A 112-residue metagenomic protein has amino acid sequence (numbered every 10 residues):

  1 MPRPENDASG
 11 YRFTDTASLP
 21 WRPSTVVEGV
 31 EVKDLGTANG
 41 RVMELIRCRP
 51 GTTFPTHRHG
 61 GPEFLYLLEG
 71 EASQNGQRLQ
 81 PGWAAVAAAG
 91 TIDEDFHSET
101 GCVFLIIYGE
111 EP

Functional and structural regions predicted by a protein language model:
M1-G40: A short, N-terminal "cap"/entry segment at the start of jelly-roll beta-barrel domains of the cupin/DSBH fold
E28-H59, R78, A88-I92: Conserved short histidine dyad/triad with adjacent acidic residue
V30, P62, C102: Change "...and in nucleic-acid phosphodiester-cleaving endonucleases..." to "...and in nucleic-acid processing enzymes
R41, G82, G101: Conserved catalytic motifs of the protein kinase core domain
I46, Y66, L105-I106: Preference for bulky hydrophobic residues occupying beta-strand positions in well-ordered beta-sheet regions
P50, H59-Q74, P81: Glycine- and acidic-residue-biased ligand/ion/polar-headgroup-sensing regions
R78, A89-P112: Ligand-binding loop in jelly-roll beta-barrel domains
